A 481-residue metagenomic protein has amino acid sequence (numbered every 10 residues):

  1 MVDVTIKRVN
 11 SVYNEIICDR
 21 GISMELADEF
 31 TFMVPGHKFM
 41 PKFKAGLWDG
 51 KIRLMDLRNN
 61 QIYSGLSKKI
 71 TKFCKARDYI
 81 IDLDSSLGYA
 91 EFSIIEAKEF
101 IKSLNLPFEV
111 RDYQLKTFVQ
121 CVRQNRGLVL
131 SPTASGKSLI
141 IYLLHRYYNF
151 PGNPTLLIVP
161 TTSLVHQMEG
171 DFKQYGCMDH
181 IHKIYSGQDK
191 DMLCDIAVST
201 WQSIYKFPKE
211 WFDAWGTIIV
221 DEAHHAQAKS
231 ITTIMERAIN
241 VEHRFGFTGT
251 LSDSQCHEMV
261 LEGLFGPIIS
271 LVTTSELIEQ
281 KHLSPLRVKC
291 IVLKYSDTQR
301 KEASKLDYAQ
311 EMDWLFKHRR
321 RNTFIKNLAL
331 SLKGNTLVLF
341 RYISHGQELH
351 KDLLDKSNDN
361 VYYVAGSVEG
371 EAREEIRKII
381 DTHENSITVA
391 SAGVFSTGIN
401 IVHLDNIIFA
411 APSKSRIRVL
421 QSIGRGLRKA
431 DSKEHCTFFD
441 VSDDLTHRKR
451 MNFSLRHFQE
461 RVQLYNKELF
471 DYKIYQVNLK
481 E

Functional and structural regions predicted by a protein language model:
L54, D84-L130: Conserved pre-motif I regulatory segment
R123-R146: Walker A/P-loop
S138-Q174, I343-S344: Conserved Walker A/P-loop ATP-binding site and its immediately adjacent core in helicase/helicase-like ATPase domains
H166, I181-L193, Q347-E348, D359-S396: Conserved helicase ATPase core of P-loop NTP-dependent helicases/translocases
W215-G216, A390, I399-P412, Q421 (+1 more regions): A short beta-strand element within the Helicase C-terminal
G216, H224-K289, Y465: Post-DEXD/H (motif II) to motif III coupling segment of the RecA-like Helicase ATP-binding lobe
A303-R341, Q347-D352: Conserved interdomain hinge at the start of the Helicase C-terminal
R425-Q459: Conserved segment of the helicase C-terminal RecA-like domain
